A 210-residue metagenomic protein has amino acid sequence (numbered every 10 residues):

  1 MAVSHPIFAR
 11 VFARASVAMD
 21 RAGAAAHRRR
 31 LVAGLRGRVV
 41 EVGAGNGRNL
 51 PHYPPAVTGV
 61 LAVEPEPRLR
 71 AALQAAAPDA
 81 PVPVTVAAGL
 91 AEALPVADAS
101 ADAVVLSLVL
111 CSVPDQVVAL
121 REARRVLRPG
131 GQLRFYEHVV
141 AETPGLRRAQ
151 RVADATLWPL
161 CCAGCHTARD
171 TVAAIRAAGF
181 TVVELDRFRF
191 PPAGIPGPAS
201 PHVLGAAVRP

Functional and structural regions predicted by a protein language model:
A15-R38, R48-H52: Conserved alpha-helix/loop element of class I SAM-dependent methyltransferases that forms part of the SAM/SAH-binding
V40-A93: Class I SAM-dependent methyltransferase SAM/SAH-binding core
E92-V104: A short acidic, Gly/Pro-enriched loop at the edge of an enzyme's catalytic core that lines a small-molecule cofactor
D102-D115: A short SAM/SAH-binding and catalytic strip from SAM-dependent methyltransferases
V117-P129: A short glycine-rich, Lys/Arg-flanked "PGG" loop and its adjoining helix->strand segment in the class I
G130-H138: Conserved beta-strand signature within the Rossmann-like core of class I S-adenosyl-L-methionine
G164-G179: Short alpha-helix
D186-P210: Core SAM-dependent methyltransferase catalytic element
